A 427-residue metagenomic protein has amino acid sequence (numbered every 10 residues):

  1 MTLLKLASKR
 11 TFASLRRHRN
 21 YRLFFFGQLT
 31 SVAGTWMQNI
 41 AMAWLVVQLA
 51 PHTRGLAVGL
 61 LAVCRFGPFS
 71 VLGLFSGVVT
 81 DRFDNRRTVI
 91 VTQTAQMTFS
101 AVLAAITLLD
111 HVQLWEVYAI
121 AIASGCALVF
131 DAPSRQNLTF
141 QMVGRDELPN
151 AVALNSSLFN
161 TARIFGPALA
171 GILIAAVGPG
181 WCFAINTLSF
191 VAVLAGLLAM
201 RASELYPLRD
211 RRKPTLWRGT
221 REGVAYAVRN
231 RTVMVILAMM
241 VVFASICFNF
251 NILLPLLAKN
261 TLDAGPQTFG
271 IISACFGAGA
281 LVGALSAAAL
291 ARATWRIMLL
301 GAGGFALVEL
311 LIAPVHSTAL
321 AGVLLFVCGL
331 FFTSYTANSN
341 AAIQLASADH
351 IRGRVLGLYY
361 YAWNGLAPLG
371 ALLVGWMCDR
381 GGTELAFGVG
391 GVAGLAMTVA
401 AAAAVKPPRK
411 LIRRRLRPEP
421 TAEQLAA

Functional and structural regions predicted by a protein language model:
T2-L15, L208-R218: Short, membrane-interfacial amphipathic segments enriched in basic
L6-G67, A225, R229-F276: Helix-loop boundary and gating motifs at the non-cytosolic
L15, R19, H52-A57, L108-V112 (+10 more regions): Juxtamembrane/transmembrane-helix boundary motifs in multi-pass membrane proteins
N20-I40, A62-F99, E116-A175, F190 (+5 more regions): Substrate-agnostic recognition of the 12-TM MFS/MFS-like secondary transporter fold
R22, F26, V32, L60 (+9 more regions): Alpha-helical transmembrane segments of integral membrane proteins
A43-A50, A104-L109, F165-I185, N260-T261 (+1 more regions): Transmembrane alpha-helix termini and helix-breaking/packing motifs in multi-pass membrane transporters
C64, S70-F75, R82, T88 (+7 more regions): C-terminal transmembrane bundle of multi-pass solute transporters/carriers
N137, Q141, F183-P214, A403-R417: Helix-loop junctions on the cytosolic side of multi-pass membrane transporters, especially the intracellular loop
